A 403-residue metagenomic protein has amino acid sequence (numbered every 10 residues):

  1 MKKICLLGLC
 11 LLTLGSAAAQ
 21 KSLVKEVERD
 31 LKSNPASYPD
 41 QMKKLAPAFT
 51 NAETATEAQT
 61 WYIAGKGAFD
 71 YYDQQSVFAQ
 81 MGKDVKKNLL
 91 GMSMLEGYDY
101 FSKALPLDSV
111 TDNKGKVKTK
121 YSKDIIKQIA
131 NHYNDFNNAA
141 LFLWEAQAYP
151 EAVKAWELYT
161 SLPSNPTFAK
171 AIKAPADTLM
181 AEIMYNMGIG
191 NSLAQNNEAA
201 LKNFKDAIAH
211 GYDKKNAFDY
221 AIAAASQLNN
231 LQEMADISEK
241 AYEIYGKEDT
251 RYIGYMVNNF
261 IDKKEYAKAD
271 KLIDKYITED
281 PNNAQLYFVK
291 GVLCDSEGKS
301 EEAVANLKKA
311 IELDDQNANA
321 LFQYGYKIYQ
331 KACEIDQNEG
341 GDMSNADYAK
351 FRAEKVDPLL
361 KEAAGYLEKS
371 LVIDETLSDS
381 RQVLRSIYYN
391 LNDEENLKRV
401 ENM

Functional and structural regions predicted by a protein language model:
P47-T50, P106, S161, D206-A209 (+5 more regions): Conserved structural position within tetratricopeptide repeats
E53-A55, S109, S164, Y212 (+4 more regions): Short coil turns that delineate tetratricopeptide repeat
T60, F168-I172, I183, N216-F218 (+4 more regions): TPR alpha-solenoid repeat register
G67-P150, K154, L158, L162-A181 (+1 more regions): Short coil/linker segments at helix-helix boundaries
A68, L143, M184, N191 (+5 more regions): Residue at a conserved register position within TPR or TPR-like alpha-solenoid repeats
